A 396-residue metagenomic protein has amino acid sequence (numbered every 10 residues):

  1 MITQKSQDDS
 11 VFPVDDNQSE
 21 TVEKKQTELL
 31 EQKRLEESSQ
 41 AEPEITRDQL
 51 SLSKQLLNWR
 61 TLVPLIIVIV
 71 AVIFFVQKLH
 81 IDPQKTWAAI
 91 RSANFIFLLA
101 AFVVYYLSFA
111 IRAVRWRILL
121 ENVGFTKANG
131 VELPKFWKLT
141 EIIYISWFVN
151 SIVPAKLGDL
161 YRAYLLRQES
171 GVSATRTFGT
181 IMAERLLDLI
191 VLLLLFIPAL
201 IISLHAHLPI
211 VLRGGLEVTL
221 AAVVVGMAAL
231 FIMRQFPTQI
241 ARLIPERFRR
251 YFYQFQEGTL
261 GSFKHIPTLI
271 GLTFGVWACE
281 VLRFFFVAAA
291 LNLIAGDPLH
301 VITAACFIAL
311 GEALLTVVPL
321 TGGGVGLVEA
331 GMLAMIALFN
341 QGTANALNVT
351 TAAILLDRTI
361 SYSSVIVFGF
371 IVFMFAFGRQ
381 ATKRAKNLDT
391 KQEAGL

Functional and structural regions predicted by a protein language model:
I2-Y144, I202, A206-V317, G342-A346 (+1 more regions): Predominantly cytoplasmic-facing regulatory/coupling regions of multi-pass membrane proteins
A110-R117, V153-R162, A313-L333: Transmembrane helix boundary and interhelical junction motifs in multipass membrane proteins
F136-E169, S173-R176, T316-G322: Hydrophobic alpha-helical transmembrane segments of multi-pass membrane transport proteins
I145, V149-V153, R176-I201, A352-F368: Membrane-embedded alpha-helical segments of transport systems, primarily multispan ion/solute transporters
L160, R185-L189, V281, A330 (+1 more regions): Generic detector of well-ordered alpha-helical packing
L166-A174, I308, A330-V349: Interfacial segments of multi-pass membrane proteins
